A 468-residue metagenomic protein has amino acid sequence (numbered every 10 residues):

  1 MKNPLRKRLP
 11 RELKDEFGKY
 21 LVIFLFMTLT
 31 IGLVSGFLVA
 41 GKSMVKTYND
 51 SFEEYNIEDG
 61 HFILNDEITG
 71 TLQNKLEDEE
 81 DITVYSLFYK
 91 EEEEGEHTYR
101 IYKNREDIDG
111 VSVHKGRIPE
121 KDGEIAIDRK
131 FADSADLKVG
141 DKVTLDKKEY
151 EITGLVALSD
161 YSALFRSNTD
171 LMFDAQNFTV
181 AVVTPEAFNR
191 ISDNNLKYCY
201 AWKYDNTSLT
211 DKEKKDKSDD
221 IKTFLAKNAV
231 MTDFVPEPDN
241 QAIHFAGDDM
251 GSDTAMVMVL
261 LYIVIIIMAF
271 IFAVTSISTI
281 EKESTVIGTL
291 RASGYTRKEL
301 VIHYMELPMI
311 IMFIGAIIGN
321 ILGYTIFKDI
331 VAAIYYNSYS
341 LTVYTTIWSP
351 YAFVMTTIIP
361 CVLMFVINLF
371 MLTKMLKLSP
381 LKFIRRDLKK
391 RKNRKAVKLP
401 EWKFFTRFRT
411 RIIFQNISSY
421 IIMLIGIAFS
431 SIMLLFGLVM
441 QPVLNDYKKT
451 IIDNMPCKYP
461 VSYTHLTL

Functional and structural regions predicted by a protein language model:
M1-G32, M305, K390-S431: N-terminal Sec/SRP start-transfer signal
K2-M268, S278, A332, N337 (+1 more regions): Membrane transport/envelope proteins' first extracytoplasmic loop
R8-G18, F270-M309: Interfacial "coupling" helices/loops that link adjacent transmembrane helices in transporter permeases
V22-L33, V257-V274, P308-G319, A352 (+4 more regions): Alpha-helical transmembrane segments of integral membrane proteins
F62, F404-L466: Juxtamembrane segments of multi-pass membrane proteins
G140, G294, G319: Conserved G/P- and acidic residue-centered "switch" motifs that form tight phosphate/ATP-binding loops in soluble
A273-S278, E283-T285, M309-L341, P350-K377: Small-residue-rich transmembrane alpha-helices
T296-R297, S379, T467: Short coil/turn motifs that cap or connect alpha-helices
